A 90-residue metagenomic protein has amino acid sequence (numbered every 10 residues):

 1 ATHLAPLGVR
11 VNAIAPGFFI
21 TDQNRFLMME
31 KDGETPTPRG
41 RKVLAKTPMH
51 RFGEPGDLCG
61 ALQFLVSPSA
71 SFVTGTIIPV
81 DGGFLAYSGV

Functional and structural regions predicted by a protein language model:
A1, A13, G53, C59-A61 (+1 more regions): Small-residue (primarily alanine) positions within well-ordered alpha-helices, especially packing/interaction faces
T2-P6, F19, G53, V66: A short hydrophobic alpha-helix cap/turn motif
A5, R10, V73-G75: Short, small/polar-rich loop/turn modules that mediate ligand/substrate recognition or access, typified
P6, F18-K46, Y87-V90: A glycine/serine/threonine-rich, flexible loop-to-helix segment that serves as the NAD(P) cofactor-binding "lid"
R10-I20, V66, P79-D81: Conserved SDR Rossmann-fold cofactor-binding beta-strand/turn motif
E34-T35, T47-L58, S69: A conserved structural motif in NAD(P)-dependent oxidoreductases
Q63, T74-V90: Short C-terminal tail/terminal secondary-structure segment of NAD(P)H-dependent dehydrogenase/reductase domains
